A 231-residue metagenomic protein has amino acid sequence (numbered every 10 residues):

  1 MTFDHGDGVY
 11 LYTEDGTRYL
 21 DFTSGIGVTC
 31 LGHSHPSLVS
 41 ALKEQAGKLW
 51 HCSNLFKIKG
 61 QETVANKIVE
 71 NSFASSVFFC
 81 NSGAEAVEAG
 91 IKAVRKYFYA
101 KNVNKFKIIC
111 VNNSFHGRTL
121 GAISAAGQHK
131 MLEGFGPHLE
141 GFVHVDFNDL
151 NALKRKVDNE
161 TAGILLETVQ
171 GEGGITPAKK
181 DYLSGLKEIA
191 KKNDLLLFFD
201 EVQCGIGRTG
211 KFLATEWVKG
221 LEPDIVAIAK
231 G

Functional and structural regions predicted by a protein language model:
M1-G231: Conserved N-terminal phosphate-binding loop of PLP-dependent enzymes in the Aspartate aminotransferase
